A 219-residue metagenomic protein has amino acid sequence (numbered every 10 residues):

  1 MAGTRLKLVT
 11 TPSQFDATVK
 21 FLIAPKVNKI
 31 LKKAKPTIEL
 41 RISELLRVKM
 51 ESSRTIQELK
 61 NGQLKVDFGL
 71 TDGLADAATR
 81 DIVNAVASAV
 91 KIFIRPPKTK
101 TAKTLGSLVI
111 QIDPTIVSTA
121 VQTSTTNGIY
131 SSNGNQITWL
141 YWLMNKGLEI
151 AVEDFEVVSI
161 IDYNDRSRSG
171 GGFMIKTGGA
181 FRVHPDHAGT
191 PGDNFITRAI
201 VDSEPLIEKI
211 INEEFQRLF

Functional and structural regions predicted by a protein language model:
M1-F219: Short, Lys/Arg-rich flexible segments
